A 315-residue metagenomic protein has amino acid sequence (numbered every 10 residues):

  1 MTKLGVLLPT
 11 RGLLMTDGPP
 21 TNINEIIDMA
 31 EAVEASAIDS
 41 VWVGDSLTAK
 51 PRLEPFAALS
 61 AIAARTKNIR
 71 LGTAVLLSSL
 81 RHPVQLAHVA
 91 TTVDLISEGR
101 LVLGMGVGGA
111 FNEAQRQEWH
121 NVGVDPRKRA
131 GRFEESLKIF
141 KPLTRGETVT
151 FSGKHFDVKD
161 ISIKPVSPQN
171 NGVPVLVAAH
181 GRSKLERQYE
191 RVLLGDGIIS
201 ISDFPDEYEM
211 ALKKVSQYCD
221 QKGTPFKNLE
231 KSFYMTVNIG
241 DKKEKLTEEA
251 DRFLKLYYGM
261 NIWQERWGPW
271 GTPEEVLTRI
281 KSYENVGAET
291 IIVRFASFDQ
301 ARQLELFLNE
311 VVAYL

Functional and structural regions predicted by a protein language model:
M1-D17, N112-Q115, H120, F156-V173 (+1 more regions): N-terminal small/glycine-rich loop or linker at the start of catalytic domains across soluble metabolic enzymes
M1-R65, N171-V173: N-terminal beta1-alpha1-beta2 module of alpha/beta enzyme domains
T2-P19, L80-T150, D206-M210, F298: Flexible, glycine-rich active-site loops centered on histidine and acidic residues that chelate a metal or position
L4-L8, V41-V43, L71-T73, L101-M105 (+4 more regions): Hydrophobic faces of well-ordered beta-strands that scaffold small-molecule active sites in alpha/beta enzyme cores
L8-N24, L76-P83, G172-K184, I262-E274: Active-site mouth loops of central-metabolism enzymes
P19-A32, L86-V89, A179-R191, E249 (+1 more regions): Short, acidic/polar
A37, I62, V93, F140 (+7 more regions): Conserved, mostly hydrophobic/aromatic
S40-R65, L77, S202-D206, R294-L306: Glycine-rich, proline-tolerant flexible connector loops at the mouths of alpha/beta enzymes
